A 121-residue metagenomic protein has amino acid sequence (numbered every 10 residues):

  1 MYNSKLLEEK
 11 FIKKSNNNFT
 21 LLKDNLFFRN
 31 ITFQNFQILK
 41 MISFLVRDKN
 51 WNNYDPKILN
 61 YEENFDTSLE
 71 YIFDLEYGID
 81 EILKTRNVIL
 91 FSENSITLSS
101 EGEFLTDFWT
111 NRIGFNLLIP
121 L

Functional and structural regions predicted by a protein language model:
M1-F73: Acidic-aromatic substrate-binding/catalytic surfaces of carbohydrate-active enzymes
Q34-N35, D80, R112-G114: Glycine-centered flexibility motif
N35-F36, I119-L121: Short, surface-exposed linear patches
V46-W109: Extended, loop-rich substrate-binding clefts of extracytoplasmic carbohydrate-active enzymes
W109-P120: Surface-exposed beta-strand/loop patches in extracellular or lumenal glycoproteins
